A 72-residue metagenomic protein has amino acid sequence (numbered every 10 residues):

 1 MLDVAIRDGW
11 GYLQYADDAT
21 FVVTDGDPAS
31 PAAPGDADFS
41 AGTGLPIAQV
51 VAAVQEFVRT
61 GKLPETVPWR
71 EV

Functional and structural regions predicted by a protein language model:
M1-D3: Short, surface-exposed charged micro-motifs
I6-V72: Acidic, proline/glycine-rich low-complexity IDRs
